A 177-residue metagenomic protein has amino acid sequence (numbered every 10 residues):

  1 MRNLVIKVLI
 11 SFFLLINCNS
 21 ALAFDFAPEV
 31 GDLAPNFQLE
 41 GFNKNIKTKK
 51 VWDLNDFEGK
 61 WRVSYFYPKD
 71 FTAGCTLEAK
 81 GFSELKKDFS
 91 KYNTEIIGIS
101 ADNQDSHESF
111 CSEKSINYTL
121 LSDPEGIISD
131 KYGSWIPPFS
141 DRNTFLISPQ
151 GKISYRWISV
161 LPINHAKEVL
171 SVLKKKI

Functional and structural regions predicted by a protein language model:
K7-N17: Bacterial N-terminal signal peptides
C18-G41, N55: N-proximal helix/coil linker or "cap" segments that precede and/or mark the start of modular domains
P35, W61-R62, D141-N143: Short loop/turn microsegments at loop-to-beta-strand junctions
Q38-W61: A short beta-strand-turn-helix
K60-R62, Y67-F71, N103: Short pre-active-site segment immediately N-terminal to redox-active cysteine/selenocysteine motifs in thiol-based
F66-K87: Conserved redox-active cysteine motifs that mediate thiol-disulfide chemistry, especially di-cysteine Cys-X(1-2)-Cys
I97, E108-N143, P149: Short, internal strand/loop/helix patches that form the active-site neighborhood or redox-interaction surface
S140-I177: Thiol-/selenol-based redox modules, centered on thioredoxin-like and closely related oxidoreductase domains
